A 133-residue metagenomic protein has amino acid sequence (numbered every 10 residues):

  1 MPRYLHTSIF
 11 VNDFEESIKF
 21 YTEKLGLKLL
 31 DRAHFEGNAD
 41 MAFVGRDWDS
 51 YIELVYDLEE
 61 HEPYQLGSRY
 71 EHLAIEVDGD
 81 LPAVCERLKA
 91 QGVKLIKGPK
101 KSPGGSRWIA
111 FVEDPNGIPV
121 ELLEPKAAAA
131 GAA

Functional and structural regions predicted by a protein language model:
M1-E16, Y70-L73, L123-A133: N-terminal beta-strand motif that seeds the catalytic metal site of vicinal oxygen chelate
S8-Y51: Core segments of cupin and vicinal oxygen chelate
D13, G79-D80: Acidic/polar helix N-cap motif
F20, D80-R87: Short amphipathic alpha-helices within nucleic acid-binding modules
R32, F43, C85-A133: Vicinal oxygen chelate
N38, R69, S106: Exposed loop/turn and edge beta-strand positions of beta-sandwich/beta-sheet ligand-binding modules
I52-V55, E121: Conserved beta-strand in the GNAT
Y56-E60, P125: Acetyl-CoA-dependent GNAT
